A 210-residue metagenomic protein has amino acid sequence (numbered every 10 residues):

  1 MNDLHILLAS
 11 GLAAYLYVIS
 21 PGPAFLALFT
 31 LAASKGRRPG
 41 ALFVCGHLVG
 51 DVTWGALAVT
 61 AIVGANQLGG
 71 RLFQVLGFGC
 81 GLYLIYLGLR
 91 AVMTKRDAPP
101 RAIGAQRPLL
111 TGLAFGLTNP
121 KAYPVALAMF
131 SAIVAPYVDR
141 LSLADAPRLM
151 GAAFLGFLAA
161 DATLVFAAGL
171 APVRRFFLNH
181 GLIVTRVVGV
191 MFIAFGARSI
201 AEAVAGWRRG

Functional and structural regions predicted by a protein language model:
N2-Q74, A128-L149, A153: Juxtamembrane transmembrane-helix termini in multi-pass membrane transport proteins
L8-A13, L82-I85, T111-A114, R148 (+2 more regions): Short alpha-helical transmembrane interface motifs in multi-pass membrane proteins
Y15, I19, V52, L89 (+3 more regions): Hydrophobic/aromatic residues within the transmembrane alpha-helices of Major Facilitator Superfamily
A24, G50, W54-I62, L84-L87 (+3 more regions): Alpha-helical transmembrane segments and their lipid-water interface positions in multi-pass membrane proteins
L48-G50, L113-P124, T185-V188: Select subsegments of transmembrane alpha-helices in polytopic membrane proteins, especially boundary-proximal
L57-V59, T118-S131, V190-G206: Hydrophobic alpha-helical transmembrane segments in multi-pass integral membrane proteins
Q67-R96, A153-T163, R175-G210: Selective transmembrane alpha-helices of multi-pass membrane proteins
M93-P108: Flexible cytoplasmic inter-helical loops of multi-pass small-molecule transporters
